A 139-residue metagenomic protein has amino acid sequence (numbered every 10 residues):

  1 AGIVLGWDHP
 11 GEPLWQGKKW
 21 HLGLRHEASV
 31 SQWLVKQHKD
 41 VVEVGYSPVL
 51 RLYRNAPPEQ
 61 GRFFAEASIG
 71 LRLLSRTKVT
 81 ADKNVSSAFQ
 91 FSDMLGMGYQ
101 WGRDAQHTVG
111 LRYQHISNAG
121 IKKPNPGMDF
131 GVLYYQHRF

Functional and structural regions predicted by a protein language model:
A1-D40: Glycine- and aromatic-enriched membrane insertion/assembly motifs of diderm outer-membrane and organelle channel
G2, G17-K19, Q37-G45, S86-Q90 (+1 more regions): Transmembrane beta-barrel outer-membrane domains
G2-G6, G45-V49, M94-G96, V132: Membrane-embedded beta-strand positions in outer-membrane beta-barrel channels/transporters
I3, G127-F139: Outer-membrane beta-barrel "beta-signal"
H9, A28-L34, V42, L52-R54 (+4 more regions): Transmembrane beta-strands of outer-membrane beta-barrel pores
G11-L22, N55-F63, R103-Q106: Short loop/turn motifs that connect adjacent beta-strands in outer-membrane beta-barrel proteins
L24-A28, A65-I69, M97, V109-L111 (+1 more regions): Membrane-embedded beta-strand positions of outer-membrane beta-barrel proteins
L34-K36, V79-V85, N118-K123: Extracellular loop and loop/strand-boundary signature of outer-membrane beta-barrel proteins
